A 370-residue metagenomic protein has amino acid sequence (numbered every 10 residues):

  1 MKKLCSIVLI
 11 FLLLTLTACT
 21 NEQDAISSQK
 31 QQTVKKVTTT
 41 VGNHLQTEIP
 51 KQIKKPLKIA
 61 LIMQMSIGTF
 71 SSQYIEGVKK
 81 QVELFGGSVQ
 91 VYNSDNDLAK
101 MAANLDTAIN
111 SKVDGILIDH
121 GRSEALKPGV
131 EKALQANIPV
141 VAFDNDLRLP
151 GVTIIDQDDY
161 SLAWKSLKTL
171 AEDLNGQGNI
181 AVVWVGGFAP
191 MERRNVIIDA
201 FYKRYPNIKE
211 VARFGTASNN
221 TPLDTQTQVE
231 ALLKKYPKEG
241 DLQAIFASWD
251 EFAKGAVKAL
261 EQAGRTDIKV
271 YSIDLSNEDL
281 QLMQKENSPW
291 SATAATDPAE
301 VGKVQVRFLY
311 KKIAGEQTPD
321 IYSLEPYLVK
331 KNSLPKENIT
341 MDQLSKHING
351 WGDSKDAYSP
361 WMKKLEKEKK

Functional and structural regions predicted by a protein language model:
K2-K3, K58: A general lysine-centric signal
K3-Q23: Sec-dependent N-terminal signal peptides of Gram-positive bacterial secreted proteins and lipoproteins
C19-K370: A residue-level marker of the well-folded mature domains of exported/periplasmic proteins
